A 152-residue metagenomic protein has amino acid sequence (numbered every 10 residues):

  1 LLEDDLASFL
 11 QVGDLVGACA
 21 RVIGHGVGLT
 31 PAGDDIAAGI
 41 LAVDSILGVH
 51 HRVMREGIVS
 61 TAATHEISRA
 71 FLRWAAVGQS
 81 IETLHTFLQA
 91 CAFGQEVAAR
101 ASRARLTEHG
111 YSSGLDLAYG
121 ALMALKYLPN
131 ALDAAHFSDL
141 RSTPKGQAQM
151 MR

Functional and structural regions predicted by a protein language model:
L1-R152: Non-transmembrane, aqueous-exposed alpha-helical and coiled segments at domain scale
